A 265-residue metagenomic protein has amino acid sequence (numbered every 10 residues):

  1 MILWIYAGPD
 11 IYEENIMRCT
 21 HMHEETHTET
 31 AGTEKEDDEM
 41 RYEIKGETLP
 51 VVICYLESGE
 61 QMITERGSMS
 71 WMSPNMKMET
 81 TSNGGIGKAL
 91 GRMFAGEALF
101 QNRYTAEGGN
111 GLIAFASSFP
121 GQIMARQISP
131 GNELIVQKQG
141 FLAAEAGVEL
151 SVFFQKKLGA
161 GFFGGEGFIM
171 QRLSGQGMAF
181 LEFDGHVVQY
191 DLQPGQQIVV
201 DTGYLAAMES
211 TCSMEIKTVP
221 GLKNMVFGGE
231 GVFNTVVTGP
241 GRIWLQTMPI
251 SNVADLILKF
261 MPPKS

Functional and structural regions predicted by a protein language model:
G8-D10, G32: Residue-identity detector for glycine
M22-T26: Intrinsically disordered, compositionally biased charged tails
E34-S265: Composition-driven recognition of glycine/serine/threonine/acidic- and proline-rich low-complexity segments and repeats
